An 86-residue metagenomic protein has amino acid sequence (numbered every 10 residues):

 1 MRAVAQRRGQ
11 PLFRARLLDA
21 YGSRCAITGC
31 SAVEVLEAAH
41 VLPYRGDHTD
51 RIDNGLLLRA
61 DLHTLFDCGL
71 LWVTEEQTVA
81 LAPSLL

Functional and structural regions predicted by a protein language model:
M1-A15, D19, S23-L36: A short mid-domain helix/strand-loop element embedded in enzyme catalytic domains that forms or borders the active-site
R8, L12, C30-V33, V41-L86: A detector for short metal-coordination/catalytic motifs
